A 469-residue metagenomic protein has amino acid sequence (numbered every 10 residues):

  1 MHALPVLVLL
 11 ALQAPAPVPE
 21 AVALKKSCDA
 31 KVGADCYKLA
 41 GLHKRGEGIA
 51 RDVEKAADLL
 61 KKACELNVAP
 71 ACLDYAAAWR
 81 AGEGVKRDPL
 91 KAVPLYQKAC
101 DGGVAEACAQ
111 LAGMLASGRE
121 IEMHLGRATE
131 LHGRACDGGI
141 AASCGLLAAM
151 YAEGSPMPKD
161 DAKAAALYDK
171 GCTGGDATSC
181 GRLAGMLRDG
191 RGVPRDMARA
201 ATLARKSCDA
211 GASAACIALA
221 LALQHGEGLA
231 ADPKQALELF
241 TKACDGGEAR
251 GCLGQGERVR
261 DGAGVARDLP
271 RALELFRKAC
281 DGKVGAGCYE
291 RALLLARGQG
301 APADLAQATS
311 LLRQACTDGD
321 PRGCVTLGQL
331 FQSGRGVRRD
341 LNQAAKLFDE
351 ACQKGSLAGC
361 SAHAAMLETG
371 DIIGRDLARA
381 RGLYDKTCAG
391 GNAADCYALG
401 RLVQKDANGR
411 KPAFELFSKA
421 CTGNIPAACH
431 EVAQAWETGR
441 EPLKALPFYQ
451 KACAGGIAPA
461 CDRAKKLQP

Functional and structural regions predicted by a protein language model:
V8-G41: N-terminal leader/linker segments that initiate helical-solenoid repeat arrays
A30-V32, R45-E47, L66-V68, A81-E83 (+21 more regions): Short helix-capping/linker turns of helical repeat alpha-solenoids
K38-R45, D74-A81, Q110-S117, L146-E153 (+10 more regions): Hydrophobic face of amphipathic alpha-helices that form TPR/SEL1-like repeat modules and related alpha-solenoid
A50, K86, E122, P158 (+8 more regions): Structural motif corresponding to the intra-repeat A-B loop/turn of tetratricopeptide repeats
F417-C421, L443-A458: TPR/TPR-like (Sel1-like) alpha-helical repeat modules
